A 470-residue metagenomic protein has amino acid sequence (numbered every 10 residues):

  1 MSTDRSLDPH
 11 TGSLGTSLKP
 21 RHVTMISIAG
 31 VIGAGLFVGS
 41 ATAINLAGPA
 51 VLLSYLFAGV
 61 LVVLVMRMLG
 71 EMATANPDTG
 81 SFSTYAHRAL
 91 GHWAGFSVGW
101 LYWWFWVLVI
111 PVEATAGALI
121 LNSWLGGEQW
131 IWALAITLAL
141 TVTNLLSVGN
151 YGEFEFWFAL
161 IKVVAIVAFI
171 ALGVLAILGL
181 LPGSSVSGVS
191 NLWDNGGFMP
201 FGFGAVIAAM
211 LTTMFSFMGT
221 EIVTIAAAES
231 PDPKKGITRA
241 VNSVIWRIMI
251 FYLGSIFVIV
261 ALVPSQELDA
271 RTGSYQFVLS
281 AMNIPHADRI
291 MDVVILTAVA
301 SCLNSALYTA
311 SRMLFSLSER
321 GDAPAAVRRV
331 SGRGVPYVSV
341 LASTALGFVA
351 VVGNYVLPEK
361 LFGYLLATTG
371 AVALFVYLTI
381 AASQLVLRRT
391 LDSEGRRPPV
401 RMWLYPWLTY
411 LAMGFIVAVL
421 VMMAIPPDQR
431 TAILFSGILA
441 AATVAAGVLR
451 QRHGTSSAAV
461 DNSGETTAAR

Functional and structural regions predicted by a protein language model:
M1-S40, N45-A50, V63-R67, T79 (+5 more regions): Membrane-interface "cap" regions at the ends of multi-pass membrane proteins
T3-G15, V51-L52, L160-V293: Helix-loop-helix junctions that connect adjacent transmembrane segments in multi-pass membrane transporters
G15, I28, V38-I136, V244-L253 (+1 more regions): Extracellular loop-to-transmembrane helix junctions
D78, L101-T115, F217-S230, D288-A325 (+3 more regions): Membrane-helix boundary/coupling elements in multi-pass transport proteins
T84-H87, G91, S123, A209 (+2 more regions): TM-loop-TM module centered on a large, flexible mid-protein loop between adjacent transmembrane helices in multi-pass
W130-S187, M218, V241-I245, L366-T379 (+2 more regions): Membrane-interface loop-to-helix entry segments
F154-F158, A326-Y337, L374-D428: C-terminal membrane-solvent junction of multi-pass transporters and transport-like membrane proteins
Y364, T368, V372-A373, L404-R470: A generic transmembrane alpha-helix motif of multi-pass inner-membrane proteins
